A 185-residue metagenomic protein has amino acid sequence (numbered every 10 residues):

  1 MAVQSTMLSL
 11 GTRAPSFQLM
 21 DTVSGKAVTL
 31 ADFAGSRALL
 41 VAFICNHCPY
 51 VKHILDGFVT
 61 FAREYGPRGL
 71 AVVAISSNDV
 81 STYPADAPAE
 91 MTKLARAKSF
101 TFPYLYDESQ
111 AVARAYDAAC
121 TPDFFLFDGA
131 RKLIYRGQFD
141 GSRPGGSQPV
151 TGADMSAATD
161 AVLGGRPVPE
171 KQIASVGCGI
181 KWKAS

Functional and structural regions predicted by a protein language model:
M1-S175, G179-K183: Chalcogenol-based redox active-site neighborhoods
